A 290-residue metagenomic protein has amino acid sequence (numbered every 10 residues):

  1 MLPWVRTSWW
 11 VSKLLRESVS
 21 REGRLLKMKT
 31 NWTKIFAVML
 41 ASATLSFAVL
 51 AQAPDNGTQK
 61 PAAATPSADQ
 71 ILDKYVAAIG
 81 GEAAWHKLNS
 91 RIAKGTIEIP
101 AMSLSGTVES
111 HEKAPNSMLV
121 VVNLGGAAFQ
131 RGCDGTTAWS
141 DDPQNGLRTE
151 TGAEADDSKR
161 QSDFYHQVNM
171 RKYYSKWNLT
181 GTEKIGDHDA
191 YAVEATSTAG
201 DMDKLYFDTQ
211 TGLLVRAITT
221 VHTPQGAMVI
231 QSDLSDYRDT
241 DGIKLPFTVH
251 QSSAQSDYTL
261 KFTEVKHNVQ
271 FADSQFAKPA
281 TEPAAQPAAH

Functional and structural regions predicted by a protein language model:
W4, W9-W10, W32: Tryptophan (W) side chains
W9-K27: Short, Lys/Arg-enriched N-terminal segments with co-localized hydrophobic residues within the first ~10-30 amino acids
V19, K27-M39: Bacterial N-terminal signal peptides that target proteins for export
A37-A48: Bacterial N-terminal signal peptides
L45, A51-P66, Y75, T281-H290: Compositionally biased, proline/threonine/alanine/serine-rich low-complexity intrinsically disordered stretches
A63, Q70-G146, Y173-G181: N-terminal mature ectodomain segment of secretory-pathway/periplasmic proteins
A127, D189-A280: Gly/Pro-enriched, hydrophobic low-complexity segments that function as extracytoplasmic propeptides/linkers
W139-H166: Acidic/charged, solvent-exposed loop-and-adjacent secondary-structure segments enriched in E/D, K/R, S/T, and G/P
